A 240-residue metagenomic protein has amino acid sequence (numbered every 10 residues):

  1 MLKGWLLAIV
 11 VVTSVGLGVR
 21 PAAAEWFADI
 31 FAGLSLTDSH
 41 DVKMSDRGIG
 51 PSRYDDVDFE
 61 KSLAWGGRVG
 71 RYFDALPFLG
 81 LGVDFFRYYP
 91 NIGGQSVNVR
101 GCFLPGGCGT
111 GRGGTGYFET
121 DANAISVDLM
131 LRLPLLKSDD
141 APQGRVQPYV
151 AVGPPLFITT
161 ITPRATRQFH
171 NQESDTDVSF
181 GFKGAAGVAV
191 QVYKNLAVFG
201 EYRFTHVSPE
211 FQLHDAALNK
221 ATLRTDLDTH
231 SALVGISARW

Functional and structural regions predicted by a protein language model:
M1-E25: Cleavable N-terminal export/targeting peptides
E25, L36, R68-T166, T229-W240: Gram-negative (and chloroplast) outer-membrane scaffold detector with strong preference for beta-barrel transmembrane
S35-W65, H170, D177-V178: Surface-exposed strand-loop-strand hairpins of Gram-negative outer-membrane beta-barrel proteins
H40-R47, G93-R100, T160-H170, E210-L218: Outer-membrane beta-barrel translocator domains and adjoining extracellular loop/strand segments of Gram-negative
D41-K43, R53-D55, G184, Y193-W240: Predominantly the C-terminal beta-signal and adjacent terminal strand-loop region of outer-membrane beta-barrel
G50-D56, T110-F118, R167-D175, L218-R224: Extracellular loop and loop/strand-boundary signature of outer-membrane beta-barrel proteins
D55-A64, Y117-A124, P142-G144, S174-G181 (+1 more regions): Short sequence motifs at beta-strands and strand-loop junctions characteristic of Gram-negative outer-membrane
V150-L156, D177-V188: Hydrophobic alpha-helical segments of small multi-pass membrane proteins
